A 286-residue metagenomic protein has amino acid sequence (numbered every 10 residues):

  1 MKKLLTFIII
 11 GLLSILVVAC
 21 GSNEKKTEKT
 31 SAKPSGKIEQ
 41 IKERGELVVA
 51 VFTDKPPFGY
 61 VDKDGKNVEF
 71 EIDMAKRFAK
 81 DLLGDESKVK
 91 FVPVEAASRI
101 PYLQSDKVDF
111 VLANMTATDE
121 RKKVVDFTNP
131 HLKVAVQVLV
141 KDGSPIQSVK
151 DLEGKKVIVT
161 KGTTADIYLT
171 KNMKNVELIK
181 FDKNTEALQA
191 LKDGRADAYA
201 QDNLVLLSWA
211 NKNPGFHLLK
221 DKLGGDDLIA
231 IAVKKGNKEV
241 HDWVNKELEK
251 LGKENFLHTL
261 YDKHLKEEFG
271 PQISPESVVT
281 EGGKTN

Functional and structural regions predicted by a protein language model:
L16-A19: C-terminal motif of bacterial Sec signal peptides marking the signal peptidase cleavage site
S22-A32, K42, Y168-I179, L218-K222 (+1 more regions): Ligand-binding clefts/hinges and TM-proximal coupling segments of bilobed small-molecule sensing domains
K29-V111: Extracytoplasmic small-molecule ligand-binding "clamshell" domains of the periplasmic binding protein/Venus flytrap
R44-V51, V68, V149-T163: Short loop->beta-strand "edge-of-pocket" segments that line small-molecule binding or catalytic clefts across diverse
T53, K133-V140, N203, L207-L248 (+1 more regions): Periplasmic-binding protein-like
K76, K88-D151: Acidic, polar ligand-binding/catalytic clefts
V89-P101, S144, K161, I179-Q189 (+2 more regions): Short helix-initiation/N-cap motifs at beta->coil->alpha
S98, M115-K123, Y168-K171, K192-D226: A ligand-binding cleft/hinge motif common to bilobed small-molecule-binding domains
